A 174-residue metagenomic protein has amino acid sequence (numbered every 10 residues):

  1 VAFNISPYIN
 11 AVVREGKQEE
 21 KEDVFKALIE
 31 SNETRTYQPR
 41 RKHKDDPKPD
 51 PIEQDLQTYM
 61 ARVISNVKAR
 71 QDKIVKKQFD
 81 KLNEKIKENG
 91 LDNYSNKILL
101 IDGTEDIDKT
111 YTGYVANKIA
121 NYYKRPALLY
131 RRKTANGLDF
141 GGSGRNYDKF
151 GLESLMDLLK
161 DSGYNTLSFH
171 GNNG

Functional and structural regions predicted by a protein language model:
V1-G174: Hydrophobic helix-and-loop "lid/oligomerization" segment in the mid-to-C-terminal part of catalytic domains
